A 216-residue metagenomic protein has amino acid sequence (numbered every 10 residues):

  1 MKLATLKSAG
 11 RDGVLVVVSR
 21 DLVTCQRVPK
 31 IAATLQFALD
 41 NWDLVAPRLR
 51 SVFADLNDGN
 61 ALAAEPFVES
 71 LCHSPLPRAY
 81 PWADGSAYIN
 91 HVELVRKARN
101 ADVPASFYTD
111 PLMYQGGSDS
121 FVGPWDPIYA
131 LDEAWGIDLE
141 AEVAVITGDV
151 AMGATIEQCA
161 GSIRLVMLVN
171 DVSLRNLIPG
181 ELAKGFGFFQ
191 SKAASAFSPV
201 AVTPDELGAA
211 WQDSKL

Functional and structural regions predicted by a protein language model:
M1-L112, G117-D119, A134, D205: N-terminal non-catalytic cap/leader segment that marks the start of a structured domain
L76-L216: Glycine-enriched loop-and-adjacent helix/strand subsegments that border the catalytic/binding cleft of enzyme cores
